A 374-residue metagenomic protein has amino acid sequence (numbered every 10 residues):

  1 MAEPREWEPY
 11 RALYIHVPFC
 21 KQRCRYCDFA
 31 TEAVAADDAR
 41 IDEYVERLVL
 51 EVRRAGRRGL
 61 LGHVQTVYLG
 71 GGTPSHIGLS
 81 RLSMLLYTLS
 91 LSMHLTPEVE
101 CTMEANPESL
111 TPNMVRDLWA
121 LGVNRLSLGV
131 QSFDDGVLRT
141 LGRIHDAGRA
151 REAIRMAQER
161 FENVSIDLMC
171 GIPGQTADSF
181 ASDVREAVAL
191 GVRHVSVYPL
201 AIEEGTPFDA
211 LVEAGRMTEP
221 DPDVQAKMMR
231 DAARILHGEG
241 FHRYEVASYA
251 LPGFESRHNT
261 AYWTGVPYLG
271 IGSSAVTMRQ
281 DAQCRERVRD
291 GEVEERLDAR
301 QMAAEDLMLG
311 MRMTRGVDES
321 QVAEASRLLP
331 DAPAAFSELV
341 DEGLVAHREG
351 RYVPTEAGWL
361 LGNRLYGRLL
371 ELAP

Functional and structural regions predicted by a protein language model:
A2-A12, A30-R58, G62-R327: C-terminal scaffold of the Radical SAM
E3-W7, A12, P333-F336, N363 (+1 more regions): Auxiliary N-terminal substrate/complex-recognition segments of SAM-dependent methyltransferases
L13-V17: Short active-site neighborhood of thiol/selenol oxidoreductases, capturing the structured segment around
P18-T31: Local cysteine-cluster metal-coordination motifs and their immediate loop/turn environment, predominantly Fe-S cluster
S326-D341: Short amphipathic alpha-helical interaction segments
V340-G350: A short, conserved structural fragment
R351-T355: Minor-groove-contacting beta-hairpin "wing" of winged helix-turn-helix DNA-binding domains
A357-P374: Short, amphipathic alpha-helical interaction segments positioned at domain boundaries
